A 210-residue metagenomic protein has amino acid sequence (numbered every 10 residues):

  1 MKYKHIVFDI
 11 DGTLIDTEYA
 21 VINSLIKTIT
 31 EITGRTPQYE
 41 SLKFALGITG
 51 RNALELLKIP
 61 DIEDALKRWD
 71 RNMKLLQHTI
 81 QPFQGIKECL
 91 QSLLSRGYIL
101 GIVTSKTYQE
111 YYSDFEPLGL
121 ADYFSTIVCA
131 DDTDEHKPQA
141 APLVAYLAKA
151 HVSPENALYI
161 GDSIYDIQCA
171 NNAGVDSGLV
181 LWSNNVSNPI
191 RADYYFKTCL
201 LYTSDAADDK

Functional and structural regions predicted by a protein language model:
K2-S92, R96: N-terminal helical cap/lid subdomain that shapes the substrate entry/recognition surface in HAD-like hydrolases
H5, K137-I164: Conserved Lys-Pro-Asp/Glu-containing loop-to-beta segment of HAD-superfamily phosphomonoesterases, centered on
C89-F115: Substrate-recognition element of Asp-dependent hydrolases with the DxDx(T/V) motif
A121-S125, S153: Conserved H-loop
Y159-A192: Acidic, Mg2+-coordinating phosphoryl-transfer loop and its flanking beta/alpha structural elements, shared across
Y194-T198: Short acidic-hydrophobic, aromatic-tinged amphipathic segments that line or gate anion-handling sites
Y202-A207: Conserved small/polar residues in nucleotide/adenosyl-binding loops
